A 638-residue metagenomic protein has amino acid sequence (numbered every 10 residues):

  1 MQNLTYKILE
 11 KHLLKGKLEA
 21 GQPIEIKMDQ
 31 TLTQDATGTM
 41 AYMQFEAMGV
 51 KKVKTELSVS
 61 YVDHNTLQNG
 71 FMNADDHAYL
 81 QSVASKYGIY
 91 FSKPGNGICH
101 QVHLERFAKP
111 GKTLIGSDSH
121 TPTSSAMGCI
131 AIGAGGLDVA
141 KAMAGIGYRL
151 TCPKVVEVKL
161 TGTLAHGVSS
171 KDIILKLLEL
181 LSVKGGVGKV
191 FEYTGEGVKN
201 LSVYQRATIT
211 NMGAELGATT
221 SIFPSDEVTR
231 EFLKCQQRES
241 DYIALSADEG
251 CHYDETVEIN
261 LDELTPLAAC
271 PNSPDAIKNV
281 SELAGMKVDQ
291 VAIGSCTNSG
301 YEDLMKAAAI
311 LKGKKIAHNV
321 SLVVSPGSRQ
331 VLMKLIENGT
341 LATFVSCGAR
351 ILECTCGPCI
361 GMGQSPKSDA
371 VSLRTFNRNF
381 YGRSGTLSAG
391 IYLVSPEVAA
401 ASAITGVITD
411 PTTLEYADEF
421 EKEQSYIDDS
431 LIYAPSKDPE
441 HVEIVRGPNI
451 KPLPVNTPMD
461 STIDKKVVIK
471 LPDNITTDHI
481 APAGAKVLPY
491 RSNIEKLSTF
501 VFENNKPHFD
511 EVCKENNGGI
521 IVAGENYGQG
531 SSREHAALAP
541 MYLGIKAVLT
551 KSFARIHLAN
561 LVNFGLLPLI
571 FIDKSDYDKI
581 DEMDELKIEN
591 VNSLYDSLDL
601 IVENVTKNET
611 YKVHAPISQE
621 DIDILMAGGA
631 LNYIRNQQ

Functional and structural regions predicted by a protein language model:
M1-Q638: Fe-S-dependent hydro-lyases/dehydratases of central metabolism
